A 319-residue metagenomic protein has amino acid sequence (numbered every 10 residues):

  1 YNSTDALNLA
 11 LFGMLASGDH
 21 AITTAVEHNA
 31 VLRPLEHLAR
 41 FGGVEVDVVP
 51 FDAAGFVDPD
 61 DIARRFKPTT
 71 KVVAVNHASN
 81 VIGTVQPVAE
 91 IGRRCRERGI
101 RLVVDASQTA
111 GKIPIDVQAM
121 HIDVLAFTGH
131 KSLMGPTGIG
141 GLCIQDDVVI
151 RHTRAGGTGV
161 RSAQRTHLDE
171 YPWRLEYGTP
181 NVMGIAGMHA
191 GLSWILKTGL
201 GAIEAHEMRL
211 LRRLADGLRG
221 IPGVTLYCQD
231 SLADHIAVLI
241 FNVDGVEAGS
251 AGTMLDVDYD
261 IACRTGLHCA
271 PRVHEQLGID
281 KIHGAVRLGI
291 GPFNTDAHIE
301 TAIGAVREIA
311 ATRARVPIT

Functional and structural regions predicted by a protein language model:
Y1-T319: Pyridoxal 5′-phosphate
